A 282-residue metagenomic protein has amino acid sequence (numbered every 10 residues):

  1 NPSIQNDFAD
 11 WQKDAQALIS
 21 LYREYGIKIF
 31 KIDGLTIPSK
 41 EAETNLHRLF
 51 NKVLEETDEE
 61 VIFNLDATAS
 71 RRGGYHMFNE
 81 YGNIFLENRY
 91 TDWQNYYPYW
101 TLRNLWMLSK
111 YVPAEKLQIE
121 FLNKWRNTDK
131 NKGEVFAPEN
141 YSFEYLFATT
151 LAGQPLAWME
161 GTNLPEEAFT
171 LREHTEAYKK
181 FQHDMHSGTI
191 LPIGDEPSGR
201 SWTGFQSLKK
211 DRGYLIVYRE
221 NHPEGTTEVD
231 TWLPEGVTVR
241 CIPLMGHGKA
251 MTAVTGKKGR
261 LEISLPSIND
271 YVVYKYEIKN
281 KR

Functional and structural regions predicted by a protein language model:
N1-Q12, D33-E43: The substrate-binding groove and active-site-proximal loops of carbohydrate-active enzymes, especially glycoside
S3-S20, L54-N163: Glycan-recognition surfaces
L35-I37, D66-S70, E220: Active-site beta-loop-alpha junctions enriched in small/polar residues
F147-D195: Aromatic- and carboxylate-lined catalytic core of secreted/periplasmic carbohydrate-active enzymes
E196-V237, Y271-E277: Carbohydrate-binding surface patches
W232-K249: Solvent-exposed beta-hairpin/edge-strand motifs
M251-R282: C-terminal beta-strand-rich structural cap/linker in extracellular carbohydrate-active enzymes
